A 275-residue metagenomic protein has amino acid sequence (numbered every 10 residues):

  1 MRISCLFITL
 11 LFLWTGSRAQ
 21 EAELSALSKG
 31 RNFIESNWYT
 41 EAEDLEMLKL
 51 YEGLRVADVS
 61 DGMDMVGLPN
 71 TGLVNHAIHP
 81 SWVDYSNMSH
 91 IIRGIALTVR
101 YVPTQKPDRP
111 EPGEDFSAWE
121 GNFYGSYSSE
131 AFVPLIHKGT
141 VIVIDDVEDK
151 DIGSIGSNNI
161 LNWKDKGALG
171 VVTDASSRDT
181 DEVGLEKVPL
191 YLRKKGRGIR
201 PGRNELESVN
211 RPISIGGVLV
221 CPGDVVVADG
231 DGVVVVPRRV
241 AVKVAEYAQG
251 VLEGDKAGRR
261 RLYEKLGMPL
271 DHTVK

Functional and structural regions predicted by a protein language model:
S4-W14: Bacterial N-terminal signal peptides
T15-A19: Sec/Tat signal peptide C-region and signal peptidase I cleavage site
Y39-D115, W119-N122: N-terminal low-complexity or amphipathic/hydrophobic leaders
M63, W163, D224-V226: Buried hydrophobic positions in well-ordered alpha/beta secondary-structure cores of metabolic enzymes
G72-N75, V143-D145, V171-A175, L192 (+1 more regions): General beta-strand structural signal in soluble alpha/beta enzymes
G125, E130-D174: Extracellular/luminal Protease-associated
I160-D165, L169-R197: Ligand/cofactor pocket segment of small-molecule handling proteins
R193-D271: Acidic, glycine-rich flexible loop/linker segments
